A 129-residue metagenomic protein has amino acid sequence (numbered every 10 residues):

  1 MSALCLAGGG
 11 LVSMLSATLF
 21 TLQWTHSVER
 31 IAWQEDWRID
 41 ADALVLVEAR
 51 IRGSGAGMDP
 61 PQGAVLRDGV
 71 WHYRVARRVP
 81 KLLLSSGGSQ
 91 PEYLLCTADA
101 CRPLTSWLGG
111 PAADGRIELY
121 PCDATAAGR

Functional and structural regions predicted by a protein language model:
M1-L6: Short N-terminal edge-element motif at the start of the domain
G10-P61: N-terminal secretory signal peptides
P60-R129: Mature, soluble, non-transmembrane domains
